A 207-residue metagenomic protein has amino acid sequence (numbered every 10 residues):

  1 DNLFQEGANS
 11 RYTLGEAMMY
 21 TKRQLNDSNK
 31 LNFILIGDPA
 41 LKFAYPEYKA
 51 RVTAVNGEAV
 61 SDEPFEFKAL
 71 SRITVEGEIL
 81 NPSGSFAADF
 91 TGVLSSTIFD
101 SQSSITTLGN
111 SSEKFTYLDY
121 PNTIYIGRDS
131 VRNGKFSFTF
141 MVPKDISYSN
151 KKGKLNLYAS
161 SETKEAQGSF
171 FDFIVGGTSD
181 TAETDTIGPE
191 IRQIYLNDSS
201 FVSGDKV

Functional and structural regions predicted by a protein language model:
N2-G84, F170: Caspase-like cysteine protease fold
G7, K144-K154: Short glycine/proline/serine/threonine-rich loop/turn segments at secondary-structure transition edges
R51, T181-V207: N-terminal non-catalytic regions of secreted/periplasmic and cell-surface proteins
E66-A69, N81-V93, Y148, F201-V207: A short beta-turn/strand-edge loop motif at beta-sheet boundaries
S83-Y120, V207: Extended low-complexity, serine/threonine- and proline-enriched intrinsically disordered segments
L118-M141, S147: Aromatic sugar-binding surface patches on proteins that engage polysaccharides or sugar-phosphate polymers
Y158-E162: Beta-strand-rich extracellular modules
T163-E190: Short beta-strand elements
